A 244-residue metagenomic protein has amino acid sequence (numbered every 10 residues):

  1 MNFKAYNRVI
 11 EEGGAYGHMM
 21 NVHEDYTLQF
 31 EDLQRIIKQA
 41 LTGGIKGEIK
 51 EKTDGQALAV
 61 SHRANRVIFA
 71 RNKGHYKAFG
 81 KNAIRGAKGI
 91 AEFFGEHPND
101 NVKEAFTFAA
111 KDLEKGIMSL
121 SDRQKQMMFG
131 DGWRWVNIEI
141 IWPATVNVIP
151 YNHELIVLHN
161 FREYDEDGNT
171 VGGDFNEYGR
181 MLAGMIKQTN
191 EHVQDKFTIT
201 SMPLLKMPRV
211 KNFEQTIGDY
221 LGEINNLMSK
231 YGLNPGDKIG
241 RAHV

Functional and structural regions predicted by a protein language model:
M1-V9: Short acidic, low-complexity intrinsically disordered linear motifs used for protein-protein interactions
F3, H243-V244: N-terminal secretion/transport leader regions
V9-G47, K52-H243: Core nucleotide-handling region used for phosphoryl-transfer chemistry
